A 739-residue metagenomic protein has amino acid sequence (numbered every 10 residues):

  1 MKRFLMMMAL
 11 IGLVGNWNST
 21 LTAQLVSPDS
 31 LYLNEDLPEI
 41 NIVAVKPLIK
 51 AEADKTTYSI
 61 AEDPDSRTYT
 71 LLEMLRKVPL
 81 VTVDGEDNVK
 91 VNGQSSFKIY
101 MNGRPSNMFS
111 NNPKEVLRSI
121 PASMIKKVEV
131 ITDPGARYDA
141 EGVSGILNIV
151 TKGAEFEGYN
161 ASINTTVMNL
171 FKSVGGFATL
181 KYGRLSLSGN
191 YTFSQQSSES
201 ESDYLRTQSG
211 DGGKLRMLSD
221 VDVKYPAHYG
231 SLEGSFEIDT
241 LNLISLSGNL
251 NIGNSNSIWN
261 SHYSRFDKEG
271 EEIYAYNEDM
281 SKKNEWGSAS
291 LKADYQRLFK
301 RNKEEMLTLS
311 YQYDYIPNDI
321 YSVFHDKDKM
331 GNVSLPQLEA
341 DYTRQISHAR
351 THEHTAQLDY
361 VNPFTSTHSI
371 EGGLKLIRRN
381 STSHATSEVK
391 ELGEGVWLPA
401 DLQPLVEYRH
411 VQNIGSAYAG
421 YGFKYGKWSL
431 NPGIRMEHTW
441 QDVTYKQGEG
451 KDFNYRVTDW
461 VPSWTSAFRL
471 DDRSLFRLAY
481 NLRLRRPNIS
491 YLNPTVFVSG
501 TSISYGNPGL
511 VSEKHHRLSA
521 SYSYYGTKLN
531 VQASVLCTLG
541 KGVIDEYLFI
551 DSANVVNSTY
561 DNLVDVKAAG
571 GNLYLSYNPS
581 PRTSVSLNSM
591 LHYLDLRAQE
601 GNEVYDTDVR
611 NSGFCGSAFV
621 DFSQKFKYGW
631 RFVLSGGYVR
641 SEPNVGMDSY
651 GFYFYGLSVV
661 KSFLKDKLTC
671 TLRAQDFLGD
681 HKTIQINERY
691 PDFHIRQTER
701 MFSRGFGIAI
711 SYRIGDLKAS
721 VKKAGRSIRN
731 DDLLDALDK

Functional and structural regions predicted by a protein language model:
L25-P64, D84-E86, N92-S96, I131-P134: Short, acidic, small-residue-rich periplasmic hinge/interaction motif at the N-terminus of Gram-negative outer-membrane
L71, K77, R104-T132: Short acidic/polar hinge/loop motifs at secondary-structure boundaries that mediate gating or recognition
L71-M74, P113-E115, V130, A140-I163: N-terminal periplasmic accessory domains that precede and gate Gram-negative outer-membrane beta-barrel machines
L72-M108: Extracytoplasmic beta-strand/coil segments of soluble accessory domains associated with Gram-negative outer-membrane
L170-S197, G213-W259, G287-L291, R297 (+3 more regions): Transmembrane beta-barrel wall of Gram-negative outer-membrane proteins
L218, E353-Q357, P399-V406, Y505-N507 (+5 more regions): Outer membrane beta-barrel strand-and-loop segments of large Gram-negative receptors, especially TonB-dependent
Y229-S231, S235-G253, M280-T444, R469 (+3 more regions): Face-selective signature of the C-terminal outer-membrane beta-barrel domain
W440-D442, D472-R517, C537-S558, F677-P691: Surface-exposed extracellular loop regions of Gram-negative outer-membrane beta-barrel proteins, predominantly
